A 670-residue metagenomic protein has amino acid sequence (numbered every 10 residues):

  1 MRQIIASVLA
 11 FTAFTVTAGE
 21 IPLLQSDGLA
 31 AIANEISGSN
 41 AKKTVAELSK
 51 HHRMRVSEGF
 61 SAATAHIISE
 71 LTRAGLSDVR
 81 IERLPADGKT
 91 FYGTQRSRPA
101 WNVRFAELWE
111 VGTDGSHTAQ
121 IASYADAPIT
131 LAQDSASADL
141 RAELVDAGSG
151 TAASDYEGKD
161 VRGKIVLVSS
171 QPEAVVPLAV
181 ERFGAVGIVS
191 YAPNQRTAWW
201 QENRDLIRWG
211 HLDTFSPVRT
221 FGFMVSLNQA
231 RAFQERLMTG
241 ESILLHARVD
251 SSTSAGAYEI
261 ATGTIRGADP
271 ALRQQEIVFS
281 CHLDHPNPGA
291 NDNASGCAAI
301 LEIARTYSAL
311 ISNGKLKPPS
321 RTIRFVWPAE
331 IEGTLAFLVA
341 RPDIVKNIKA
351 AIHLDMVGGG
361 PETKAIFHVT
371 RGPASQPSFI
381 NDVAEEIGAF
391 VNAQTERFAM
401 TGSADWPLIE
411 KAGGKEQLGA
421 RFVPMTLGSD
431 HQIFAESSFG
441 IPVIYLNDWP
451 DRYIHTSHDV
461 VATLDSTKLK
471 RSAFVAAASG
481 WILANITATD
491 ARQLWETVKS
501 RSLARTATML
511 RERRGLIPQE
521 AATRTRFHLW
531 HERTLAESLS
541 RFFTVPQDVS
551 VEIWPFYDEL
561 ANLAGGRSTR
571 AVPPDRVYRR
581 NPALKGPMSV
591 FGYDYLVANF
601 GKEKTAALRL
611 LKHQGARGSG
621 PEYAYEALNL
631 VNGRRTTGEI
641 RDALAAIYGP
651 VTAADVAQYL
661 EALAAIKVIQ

Functional and structural regions predicted by a protein language model:
G19-L24, N34, G38, A46-R162: Noncatalytic luminal/extracellular "stalk/propeptide" segments of secretory-pathway proteins
I21-Q25, S37-F60, E70-D78, Q95 (+7 more regions): Catalytic-core environment of secreted peptidases
G28-E35, S49-E58, Q95-R96, L131 (+10 more regions): Second-shell loop/turn segments in exported
A46, V56-E58, A119-F221, P288 (+5 more regions): Extracellular/luminal Protease-associated
A122, T220-V225, A230-R231, P328-Y453 (+5 more regions): Metal-dependent peptidase/peptidase-like ectodomains
Y124-D155, W209-D292, E302-R305, A309-P318: Soluble metallo-hydrolase cores and metallopeptidase-like ectodomains found primarily in the secretory/periplasmic
D465-S538: Charged, amphipathic alpha-helical linkers/stalks
S619-Q670: Long, charge-rich, low-complexity alpha-helical segments
